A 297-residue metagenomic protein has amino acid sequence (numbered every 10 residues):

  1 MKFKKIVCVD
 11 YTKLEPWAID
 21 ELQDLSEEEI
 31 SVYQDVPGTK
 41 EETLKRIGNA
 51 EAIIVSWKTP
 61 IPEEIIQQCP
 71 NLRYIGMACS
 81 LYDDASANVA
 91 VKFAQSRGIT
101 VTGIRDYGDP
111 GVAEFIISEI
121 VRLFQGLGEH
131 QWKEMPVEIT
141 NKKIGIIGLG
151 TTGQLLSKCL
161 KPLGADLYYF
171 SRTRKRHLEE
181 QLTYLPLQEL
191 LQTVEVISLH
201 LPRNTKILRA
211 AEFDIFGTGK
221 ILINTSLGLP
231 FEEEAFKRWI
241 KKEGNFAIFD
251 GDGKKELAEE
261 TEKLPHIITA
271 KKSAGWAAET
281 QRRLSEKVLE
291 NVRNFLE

Functional and structural regions predicted by a protein language model:
M1-A50, G164, Y168: N-terminal glycine-/charge-rich "phosphate-binding" loop or analogous flexible N-terminal tail
K2-K4, D10, W17-E21, L25 (+4 more regions): C-terminal helix-to-coil terminal segments
F3, L72, T140-K143, G219: Phosphate-coordination loops involved in phosphoryl transfer and adenosine-cofactor binding
G48, I61-I65, R174-E260: Rossmann-like adenosine-cofactor binding region
A50-Q131: Phosphate/diphosphate ligand-binding glycine-rich loop within oxidoreductases
C69-Y74, S96-I99, A165, T218-K220 (+1 more regions): A short helix->loop->beta-strand "cap" motif at the edges of active sites that frequently abuts
G126-L156: Glycine-rich NAD(P)-binding loop of Rossmann-like domains
P162-E179: NAD(P)-binding Rossmann-fold cofactor-contacting core
